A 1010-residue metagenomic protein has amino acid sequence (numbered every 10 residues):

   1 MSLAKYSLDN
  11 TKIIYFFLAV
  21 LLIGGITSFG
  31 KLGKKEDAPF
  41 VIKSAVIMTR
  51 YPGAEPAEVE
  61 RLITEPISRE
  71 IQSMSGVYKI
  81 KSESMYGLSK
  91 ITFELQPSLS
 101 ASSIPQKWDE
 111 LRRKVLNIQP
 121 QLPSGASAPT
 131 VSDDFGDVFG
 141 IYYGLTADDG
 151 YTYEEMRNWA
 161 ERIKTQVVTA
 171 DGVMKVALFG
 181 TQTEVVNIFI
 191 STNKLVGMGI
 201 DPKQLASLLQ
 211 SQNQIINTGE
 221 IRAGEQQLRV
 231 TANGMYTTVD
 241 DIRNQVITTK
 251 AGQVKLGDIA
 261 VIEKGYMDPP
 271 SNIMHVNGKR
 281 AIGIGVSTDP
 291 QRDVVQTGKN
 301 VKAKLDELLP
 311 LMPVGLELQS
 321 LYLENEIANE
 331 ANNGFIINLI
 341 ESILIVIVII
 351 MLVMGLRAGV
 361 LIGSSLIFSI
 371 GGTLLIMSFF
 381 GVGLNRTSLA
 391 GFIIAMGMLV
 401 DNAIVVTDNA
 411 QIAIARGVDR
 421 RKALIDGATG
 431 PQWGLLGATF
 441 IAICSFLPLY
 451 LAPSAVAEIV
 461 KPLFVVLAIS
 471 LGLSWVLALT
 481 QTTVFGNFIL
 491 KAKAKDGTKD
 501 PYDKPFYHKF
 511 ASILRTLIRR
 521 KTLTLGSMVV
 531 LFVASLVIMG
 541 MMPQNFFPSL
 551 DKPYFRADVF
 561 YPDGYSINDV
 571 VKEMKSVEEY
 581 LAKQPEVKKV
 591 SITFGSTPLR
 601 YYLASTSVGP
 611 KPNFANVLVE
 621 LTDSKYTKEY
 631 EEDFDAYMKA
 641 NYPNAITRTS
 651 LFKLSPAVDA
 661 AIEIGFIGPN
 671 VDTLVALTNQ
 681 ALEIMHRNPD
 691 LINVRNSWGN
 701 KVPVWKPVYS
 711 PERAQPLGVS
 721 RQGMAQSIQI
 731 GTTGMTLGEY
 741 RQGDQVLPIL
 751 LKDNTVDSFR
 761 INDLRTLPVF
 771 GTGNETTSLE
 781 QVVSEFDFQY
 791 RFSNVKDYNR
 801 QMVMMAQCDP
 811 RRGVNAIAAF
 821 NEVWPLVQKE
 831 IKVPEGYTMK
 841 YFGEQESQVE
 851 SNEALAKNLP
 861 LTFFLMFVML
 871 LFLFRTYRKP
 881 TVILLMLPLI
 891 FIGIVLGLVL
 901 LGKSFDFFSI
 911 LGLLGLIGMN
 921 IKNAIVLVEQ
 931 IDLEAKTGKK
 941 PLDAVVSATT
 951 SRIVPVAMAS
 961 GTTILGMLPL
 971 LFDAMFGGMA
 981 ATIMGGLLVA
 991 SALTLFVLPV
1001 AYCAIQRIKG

Functional and structural regions predicted by a protein language model:
M1-K34, P431, T498-P548, K588: Signature of alpha-helical transmembrane segments and their immediate interfacial
Y6, D37, M48, Q119 (+7 more regions): Extracytoplasmic/periplasmic membrane-proximal domains and adjacent transmembrane bundles of envelope biogenesis
K12, V20-A54, Y78, L116-G125 (+5 more regions): Transmembrane helices with small-residue packing motifs
F16, E55-L62, L99-E110, F139-Y142 (+17 more regions): Solvent-exposed, non-transmembrane alpha-helical starts
G25-K31, E317, L344-I412, I469 (+5 more regions): Hydrophobic transmembrane alpha-helices and their membrane-interface caps in long multi-pass transport proteins
V59-D134, N193-Q214, M235, N568-A657 (+2 more regions): Solvent-exposed, membrane-proximal periplasmic/extracellular interface segments of envelope transport and secretion
L321, A328, N332, T407 (+4 more regions): Helix-loop junctions and hydrophobic alpha-helical segments within the transmembrane domains of large membrane
M396, V400-A410, Q432-L451, E458-T498 (+5 more regions): Transmembrane alpha-helices and their membrane-interface boundaries in multi-pass membrane transporters and channels
